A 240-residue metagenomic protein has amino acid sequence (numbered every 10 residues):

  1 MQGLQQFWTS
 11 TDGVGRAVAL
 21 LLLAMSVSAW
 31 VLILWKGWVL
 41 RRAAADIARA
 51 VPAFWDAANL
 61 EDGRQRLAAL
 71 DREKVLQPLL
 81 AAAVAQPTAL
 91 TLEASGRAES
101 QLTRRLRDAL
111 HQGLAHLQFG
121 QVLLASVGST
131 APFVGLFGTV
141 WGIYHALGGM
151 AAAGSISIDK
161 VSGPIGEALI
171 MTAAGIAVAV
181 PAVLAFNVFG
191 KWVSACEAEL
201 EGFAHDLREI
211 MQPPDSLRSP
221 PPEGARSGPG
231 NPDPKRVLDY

Functional and structural regions predicted by a protein language model:
M1-P52: Hydrophobic membrane-targeting segments
Q2-Q6, H145-A173: Membrane-water interface segments at transmembrane-helix boundaries in multipass membrane proteins
V18-L21, L124-V127, S162: Physicochemical signature of membrane-embedded alpha-helices that form the seven-helix bundle of GPCRs, emphasizing
V18-S28, A131-V134, G138-W141, I176: Residue-level signal for the membrane-embedded core of alpha-helical transmembrane segments, especially mid-helix
A45-S157, L184-Y240: Predominantly long cytosolic amphipathic alpha-helical stalk/bundle segments
A168-L184: Hydrophobic alpha-helical transmembrane segments of polytopic membrane proteins
